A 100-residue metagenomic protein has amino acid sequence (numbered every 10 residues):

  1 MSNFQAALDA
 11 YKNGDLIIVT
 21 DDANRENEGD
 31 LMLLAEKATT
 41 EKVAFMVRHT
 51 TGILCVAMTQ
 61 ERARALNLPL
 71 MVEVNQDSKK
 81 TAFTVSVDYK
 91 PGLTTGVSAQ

Functional and structural regions predicted by a protein language model:
M1-Q100: Catalytic domains of riboflavin
